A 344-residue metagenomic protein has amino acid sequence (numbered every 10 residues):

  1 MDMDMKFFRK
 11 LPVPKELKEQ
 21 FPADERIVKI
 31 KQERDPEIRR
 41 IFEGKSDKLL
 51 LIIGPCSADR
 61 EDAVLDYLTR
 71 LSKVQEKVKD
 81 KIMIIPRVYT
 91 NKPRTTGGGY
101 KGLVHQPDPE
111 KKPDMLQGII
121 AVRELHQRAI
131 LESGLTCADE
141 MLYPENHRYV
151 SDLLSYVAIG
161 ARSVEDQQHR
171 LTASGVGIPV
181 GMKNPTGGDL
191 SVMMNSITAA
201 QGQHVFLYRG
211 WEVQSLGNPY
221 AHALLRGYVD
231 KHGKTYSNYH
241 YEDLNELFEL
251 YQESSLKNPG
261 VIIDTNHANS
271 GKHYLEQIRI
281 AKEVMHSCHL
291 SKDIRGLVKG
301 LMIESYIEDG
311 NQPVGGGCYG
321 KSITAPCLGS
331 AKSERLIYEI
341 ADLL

Functional and structural regions predicted by a protein language model:
M1-E43: N- or domain-start disorder-to-order transition segments that initiate the globular core
R9, L68, K81-E246, H267-K272 (+6 more regions): Active-site-facing alpha/beta catalytic cores
I27-R40, V74-I85, N91, V122 (+1 more regions): N-terminal beta-rich core of secreted/periplasmic extracellular enzymes
F42-K45, S72-K79, Q127-E132, S215 (+2 more regions): Acidic (Asp/Glu)-rich catalytic clusters
L50-A63, A325: Conserved phosphate/anionic-ligand binding catalytic regions in large, soluble enzymes, centered on
G54, I263, G329: Conserved, mostly hydrophobic/aromatic
C56-D59, N258, N266-K272: Short acidic, Gly/Ser-rich segments with clustered Asp/Glu that frequently serve as metal-coordination loops in enzyme
L328-L343: PLP-dependent enzyme catalytic core of the Aspartate aminotransferase-like
